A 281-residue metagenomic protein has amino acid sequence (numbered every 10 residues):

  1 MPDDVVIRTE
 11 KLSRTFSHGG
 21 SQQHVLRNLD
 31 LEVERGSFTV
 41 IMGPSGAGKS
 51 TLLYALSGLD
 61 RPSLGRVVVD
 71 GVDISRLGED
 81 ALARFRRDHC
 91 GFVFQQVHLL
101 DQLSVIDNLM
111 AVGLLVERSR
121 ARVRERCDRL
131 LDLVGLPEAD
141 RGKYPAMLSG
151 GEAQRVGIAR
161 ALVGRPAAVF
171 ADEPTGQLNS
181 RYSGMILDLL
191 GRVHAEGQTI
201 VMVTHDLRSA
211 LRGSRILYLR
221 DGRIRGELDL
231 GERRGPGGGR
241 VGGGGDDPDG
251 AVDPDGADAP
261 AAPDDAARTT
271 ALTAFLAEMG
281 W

Functional and structural regions predicted by a protein language model:
S57: Helix-to-loop junction immediately C-terminal to a conserved catalytic motif
G65-D73: Conserved ABC transporter NBD signature motif
V72-D73, A121-A139: Conserved ABC ATPase "signature" region
L103-V112: Short coil-to-helix segment of the ABC ATPase nucleotide-binding domain corresponding to the Q-loop/switch region
Y144-L148, E152-Q154: Conserved ABC ATPase signature
R165: Conserved catalytic motifs of ABC-family nucleotide-binding domains
V169-D172: Catalytic Walker B motif of ABC-type/P-loop ATPase nucleotide-binding domains
